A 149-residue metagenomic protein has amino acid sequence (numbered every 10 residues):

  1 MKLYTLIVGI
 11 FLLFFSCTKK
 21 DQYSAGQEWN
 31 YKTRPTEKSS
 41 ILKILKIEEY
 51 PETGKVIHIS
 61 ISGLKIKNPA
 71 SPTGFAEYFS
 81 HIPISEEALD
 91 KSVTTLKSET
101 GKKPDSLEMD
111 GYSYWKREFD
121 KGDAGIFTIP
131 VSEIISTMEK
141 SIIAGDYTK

Functional and structural regions predicted by a protein language model:
K2-V8: Sec-dependent signal peptide recognition, specifically the positively charged N-region followed immediately by
I10-Q22: Bacterial Sec-dependent signal peptides at the C-terminal "C-region" and cleavage site
K38-E49: Short beta-strand-centered aromatic/proline hotspots
P51-I59: Short, solvent-exposed secondary-structure boundary/capping segments
K65-K149: Beta-strand-rich cores of mature extracytoplasmic or soluble domains
